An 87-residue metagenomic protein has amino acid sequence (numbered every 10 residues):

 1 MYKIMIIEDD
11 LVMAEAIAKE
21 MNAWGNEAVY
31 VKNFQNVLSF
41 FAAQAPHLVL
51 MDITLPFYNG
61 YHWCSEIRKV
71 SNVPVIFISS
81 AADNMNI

Functional and structural regions predicted by a protein language model:
M1-I87: N-terminal/domain-start alpha-helical segments
